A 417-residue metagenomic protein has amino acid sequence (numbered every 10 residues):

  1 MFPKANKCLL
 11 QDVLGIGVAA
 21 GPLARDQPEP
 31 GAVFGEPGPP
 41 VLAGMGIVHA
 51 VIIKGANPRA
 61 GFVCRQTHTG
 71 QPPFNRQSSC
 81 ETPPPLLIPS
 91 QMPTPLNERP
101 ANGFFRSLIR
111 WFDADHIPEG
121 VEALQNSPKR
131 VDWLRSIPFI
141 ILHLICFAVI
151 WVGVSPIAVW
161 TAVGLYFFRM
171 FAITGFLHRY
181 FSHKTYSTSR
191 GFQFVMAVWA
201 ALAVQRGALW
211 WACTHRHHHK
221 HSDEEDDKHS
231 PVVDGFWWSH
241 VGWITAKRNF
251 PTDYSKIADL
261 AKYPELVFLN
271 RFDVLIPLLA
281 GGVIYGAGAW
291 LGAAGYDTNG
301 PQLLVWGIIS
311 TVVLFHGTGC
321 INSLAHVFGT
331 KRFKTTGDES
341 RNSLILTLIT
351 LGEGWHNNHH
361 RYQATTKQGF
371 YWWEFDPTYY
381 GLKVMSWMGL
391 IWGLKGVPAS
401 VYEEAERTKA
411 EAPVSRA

Functional and structural regions predicted by a protein language model:
A5-V13, Q27-P30, P37, A50 (+3 more regions): Alpha-helix boundary/capping motif
L9-L10, L14, L23, L42 (+1 more regions): Leucine-biased recognition of intrinsically disordered, low-complexity hydrophobic segments
G17, V48, I53-K54, P89 (+1 more regions): Residues marking helix boundaries in flexible regions
P40-V51, G61: Short, intrinsically disordered low-complexity segments enriched in Ser/Thr with adjacent Pro
S79, P84-G319, L324, T365-A417: Non-catalytic, topology-defining segments of multipass membrane proteins
L260-P264, T330-W355, R361-Y362: Active-site-proximal inter-transmembrane loops
